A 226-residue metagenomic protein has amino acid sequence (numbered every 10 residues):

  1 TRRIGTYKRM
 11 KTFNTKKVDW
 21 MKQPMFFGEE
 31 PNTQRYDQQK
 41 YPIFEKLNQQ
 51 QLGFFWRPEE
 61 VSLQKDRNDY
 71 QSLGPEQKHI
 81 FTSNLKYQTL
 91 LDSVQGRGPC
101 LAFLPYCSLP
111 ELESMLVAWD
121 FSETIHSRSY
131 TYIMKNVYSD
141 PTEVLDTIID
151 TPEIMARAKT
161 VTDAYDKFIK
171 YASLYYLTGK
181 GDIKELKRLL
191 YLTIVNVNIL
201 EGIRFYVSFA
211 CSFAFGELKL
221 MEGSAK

Functional and structural regions predicted by a protein language model:
T1-R2: Arg/Lys-rich, intrinsically disordered low-complexity tails that mediate electrostatic binding and condensation
G5-K226: Non-heme di-metal
